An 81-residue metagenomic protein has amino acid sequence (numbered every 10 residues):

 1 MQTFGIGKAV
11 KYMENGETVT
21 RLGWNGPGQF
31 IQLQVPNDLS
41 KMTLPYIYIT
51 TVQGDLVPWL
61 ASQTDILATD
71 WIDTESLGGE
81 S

Functional and structural regions predicted by a protein language model:
M1-Q32, L39-L44, Y48-D55, Q63: Catalytic phosphate/metal-binding cores of nucleic-acid and nucleotide-processing enzymes, i.e., regions that mediate
I49-S81: Short, compact, well-ordered microdomains
